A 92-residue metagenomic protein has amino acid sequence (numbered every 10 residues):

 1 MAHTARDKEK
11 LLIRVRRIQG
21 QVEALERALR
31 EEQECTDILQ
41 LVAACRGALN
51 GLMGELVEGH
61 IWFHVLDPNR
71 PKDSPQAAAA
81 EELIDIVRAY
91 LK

Functional and structural regions predicted by a protein language model:
M1-K92: Solvent-exposed interaction patches of small proteins and small membrane subunits
